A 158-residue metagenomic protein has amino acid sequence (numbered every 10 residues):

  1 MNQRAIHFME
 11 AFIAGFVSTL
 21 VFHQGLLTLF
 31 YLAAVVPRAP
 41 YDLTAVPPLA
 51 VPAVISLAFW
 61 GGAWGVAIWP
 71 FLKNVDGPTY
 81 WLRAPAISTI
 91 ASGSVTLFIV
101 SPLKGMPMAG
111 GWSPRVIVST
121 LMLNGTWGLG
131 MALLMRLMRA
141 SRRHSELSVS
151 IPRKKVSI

Functional and structural regions predicted by a protein language model:
M1-I158: Juxtamembrane/disordered regions of integral membrane proteins
